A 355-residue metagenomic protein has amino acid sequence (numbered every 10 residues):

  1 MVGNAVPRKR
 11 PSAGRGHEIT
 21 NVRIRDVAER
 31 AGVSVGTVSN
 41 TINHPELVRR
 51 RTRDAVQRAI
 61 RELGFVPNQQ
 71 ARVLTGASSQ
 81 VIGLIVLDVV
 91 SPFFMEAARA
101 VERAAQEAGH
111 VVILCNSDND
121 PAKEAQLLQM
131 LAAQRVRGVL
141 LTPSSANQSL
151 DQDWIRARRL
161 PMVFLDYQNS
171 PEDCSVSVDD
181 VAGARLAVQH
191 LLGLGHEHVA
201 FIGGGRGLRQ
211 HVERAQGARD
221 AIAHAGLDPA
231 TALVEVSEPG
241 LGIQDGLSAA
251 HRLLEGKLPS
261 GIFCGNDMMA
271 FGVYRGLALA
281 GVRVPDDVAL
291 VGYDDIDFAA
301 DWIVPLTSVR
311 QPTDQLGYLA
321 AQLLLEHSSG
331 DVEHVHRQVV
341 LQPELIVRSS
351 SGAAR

Functional and structural regions predicted by a protein language model:
M1-I19, A77-Q189, G193: Alpha-helical recognition/docking segments in bacterial nutrient-uptake and carbohydrate-utilization systems
M1-S79, A354-R355: N-terminal helix-turn-helix DNA-binding module of bacterial transcription factors
R30, V35-S39, L74-V90, H190 (+1 more regions): Short beta-strand segments enriched in small/hydrophobic residues
S34, R137, H196-H198, P259-S260: Short acidic/polar active-site loop segments enriched in Thr and Asp
Q69, L87-E96, L114-K123, S145 (+7 more regions): Hinge/beta->alpha junction and helix N-cap segments in small-molecule ligand-binding domains
E197-V199, P229-L233, R283-A289: Short acidic capping loops at alpha-helix termini that bridge into adjacent secondary structure
H251, E255-R355: Flexible loop/turn connectors
